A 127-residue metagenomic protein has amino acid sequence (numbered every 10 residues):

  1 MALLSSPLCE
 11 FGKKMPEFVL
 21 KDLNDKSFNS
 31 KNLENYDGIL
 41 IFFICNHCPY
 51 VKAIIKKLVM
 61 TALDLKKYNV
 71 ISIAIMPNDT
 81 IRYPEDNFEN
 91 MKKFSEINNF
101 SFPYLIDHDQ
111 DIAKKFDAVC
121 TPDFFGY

Functional and structural regions predicted by a protein language model:
M1-K31: N-terminal "domain-start" segment that seeds a small globular fold
M15-P16, I39, T121-P122: Short loop/turn microsegments at loop-to-beta-strand junctions
S30-I54, L58: Short active-site neighborhood of thiol/selenol oxidoreductases, capturing the structured segment around
D37-G38, Y68-V70, F100-F102: Loop/turn elements at helix/coil->beta-strand transitions in domains of secreted/extracellular proteins
A53-E96, I112: Structural microenvironment flanking redox-active thiols in thiol-disulfide oxidoreductases
K92-G126: Short, internal strand/loop/helix patches that form the active-site neighborhood or redox-interaction surface
